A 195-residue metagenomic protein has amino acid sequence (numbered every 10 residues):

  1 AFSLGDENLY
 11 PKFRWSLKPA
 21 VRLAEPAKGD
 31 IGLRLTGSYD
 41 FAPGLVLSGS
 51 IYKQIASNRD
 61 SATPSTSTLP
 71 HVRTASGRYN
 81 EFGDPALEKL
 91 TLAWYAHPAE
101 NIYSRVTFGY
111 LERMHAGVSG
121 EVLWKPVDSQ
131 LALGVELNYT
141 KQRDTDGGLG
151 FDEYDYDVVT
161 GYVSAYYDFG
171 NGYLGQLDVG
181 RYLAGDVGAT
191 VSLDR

Functional and structural regions predicted by a protein language model:
A1-A96, F151-V158: Outer-membrane beta-barrel initiation region
F13-A24, L47-G49, A75-R78, E100-L111 (+2 more regions): Transmembrane beta-strand segments that form the barrel wall of outer-membrane beta-barrel proteins
V21-A27, I55-S61, E100, E112-A116 (+4 more regions): Gram-negative outer-membrane beta-barrel proteins
L33-F41, S67-T68, E88-P98, G117-L137 (+2 more regions): Feature captures outer-membrane beta-barrel proteins of Gram-negative bacteria and organelles
I55-D84, V135-D168, Q176-T190, D194: Outer-membrane beta-barrel translocator/channel fold
